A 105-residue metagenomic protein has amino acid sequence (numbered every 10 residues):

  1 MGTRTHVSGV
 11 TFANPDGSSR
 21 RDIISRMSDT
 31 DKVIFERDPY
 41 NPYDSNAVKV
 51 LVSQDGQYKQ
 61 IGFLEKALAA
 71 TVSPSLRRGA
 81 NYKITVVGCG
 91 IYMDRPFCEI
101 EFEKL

Functional and structural regions predicted by a protein language model:
M1-L105: Conserved active-site motif detector
